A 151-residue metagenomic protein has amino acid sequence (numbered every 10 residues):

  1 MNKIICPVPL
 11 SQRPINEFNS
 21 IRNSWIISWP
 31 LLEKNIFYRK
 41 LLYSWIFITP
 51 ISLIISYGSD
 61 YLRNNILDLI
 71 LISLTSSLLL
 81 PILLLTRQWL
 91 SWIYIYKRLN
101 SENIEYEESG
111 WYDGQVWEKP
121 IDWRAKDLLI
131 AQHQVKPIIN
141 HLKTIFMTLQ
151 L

Functional and structural regions predicted by a protein language model:
N2-I26, Q88-H133: Membrane-proximal soluble regions of multi-pass membrane proteins
C6-S59: Cytosolic-side membrane-entry/anchor segment at the start of a transmembrane helix
L31-L42, K119-Q150: Loop-to-transmembrane boundary segments
W45-I48, D68-R98: Hydrophobic alpha-helical membrane-embedded segments
Y57-L69: Membrane-interfacial hairpin junctions
